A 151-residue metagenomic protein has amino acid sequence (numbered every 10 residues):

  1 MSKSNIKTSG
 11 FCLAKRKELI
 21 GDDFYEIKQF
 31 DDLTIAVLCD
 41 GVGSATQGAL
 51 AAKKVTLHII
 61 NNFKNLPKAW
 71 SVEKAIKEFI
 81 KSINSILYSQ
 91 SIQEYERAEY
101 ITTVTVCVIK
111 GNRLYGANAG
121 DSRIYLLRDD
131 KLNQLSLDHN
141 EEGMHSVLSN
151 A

Functional and structural regions predicted by a protein language model:
M1-A151: PP2C/PPM-type serine/threonine phosphatase catalytic domain
